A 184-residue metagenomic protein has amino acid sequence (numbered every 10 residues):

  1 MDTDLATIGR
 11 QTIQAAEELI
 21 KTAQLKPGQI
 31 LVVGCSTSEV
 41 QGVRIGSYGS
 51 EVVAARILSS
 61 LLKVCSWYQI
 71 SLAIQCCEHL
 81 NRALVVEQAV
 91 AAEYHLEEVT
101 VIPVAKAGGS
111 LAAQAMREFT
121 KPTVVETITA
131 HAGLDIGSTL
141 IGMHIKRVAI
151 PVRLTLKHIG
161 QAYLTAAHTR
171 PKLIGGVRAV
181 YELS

Functional and structural regions predicted by a protein language model:
M1-L31, E51-V64: N-terminal glycine-/serine-/threonine-rich phosphate-binding loop
E17, K21-Q24, L62-I70, M116-V124 (+1 more regions): Generic secondary-structure signature for well-ordered alpha-helical cores
A23-L25, A107, R153-H158: Solvent-exposed alpha-helices and their adjacent loops that cap or buttress functional pockets in soluble metabolic
L31-G34, T165: Structural motif
V33-S38, Q75: Glycine-rich beta-strand-to-loop/alpha-helix junction loops that act as flexible
I45-E51: Short glycine-enriched, charge-decorated loop/helix-capping segments at active-site entrances that position
Y68-A132, I136-G137: Ligand-binding beta-strand-loop-alpha-helix segment within the catalytic cores of soluble metabolic enzymes
A113, R117-S184: Glycine-rich, aromatic-bearing surface loops/beta-hairpins
